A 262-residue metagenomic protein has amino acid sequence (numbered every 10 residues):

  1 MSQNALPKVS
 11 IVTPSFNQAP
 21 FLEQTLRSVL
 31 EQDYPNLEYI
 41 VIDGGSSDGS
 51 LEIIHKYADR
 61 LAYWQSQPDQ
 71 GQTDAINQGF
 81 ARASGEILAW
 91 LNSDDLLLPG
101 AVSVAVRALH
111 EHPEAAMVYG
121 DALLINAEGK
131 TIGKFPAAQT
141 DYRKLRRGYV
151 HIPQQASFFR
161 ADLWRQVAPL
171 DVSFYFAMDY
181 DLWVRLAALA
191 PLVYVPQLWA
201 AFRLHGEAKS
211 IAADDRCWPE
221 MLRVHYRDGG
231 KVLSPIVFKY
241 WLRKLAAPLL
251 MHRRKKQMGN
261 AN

Functional and structural regions predicted by a protein language model:
M1-L30: N-proximal low-complexity "stem/linker" segments adjacent to membrane-targeting elements
P7-S10, E38, D181: Cell-envelope/extracellular polymer assembly enzymes that use nucleotide-activated donors
P20-E23, D48-K56, L96, G100: Acidic helix N-cap motif at the loop->helix transition within catalytic regions of sugar-transfer enzymes
P35, D43-E52, P68: A conserved acidic beta->alpha catalytic loop
Q67-A83, V104: Glycine-rich, basic loop-to-helix element that forms the pyrophosphate-binding segment of sugar-nucleotide handling
L88: Short aromatic/hydrophobic "clamp" motif used to bind/position activated sugar donors
G100-I132: Conserved donor NDP-sugar-binding/catalytic core segment of glycosyltransferases
F135-V224: Conserved nucleotide-sugar donor-binding catalytic segment
